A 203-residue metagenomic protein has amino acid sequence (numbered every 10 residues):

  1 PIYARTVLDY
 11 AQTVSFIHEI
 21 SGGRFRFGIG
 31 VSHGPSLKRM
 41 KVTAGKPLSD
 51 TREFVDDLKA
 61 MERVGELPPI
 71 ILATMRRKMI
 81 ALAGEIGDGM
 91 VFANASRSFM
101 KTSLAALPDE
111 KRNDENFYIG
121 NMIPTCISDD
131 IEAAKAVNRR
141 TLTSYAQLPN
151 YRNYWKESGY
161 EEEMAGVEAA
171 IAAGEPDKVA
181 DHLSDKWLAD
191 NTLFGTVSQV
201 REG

Functional and structural regions predicted by a protein language model:
P1-G203: Active-site-adjacent structural elements that line small-molecule/cofactor binding pockets in enzymes
